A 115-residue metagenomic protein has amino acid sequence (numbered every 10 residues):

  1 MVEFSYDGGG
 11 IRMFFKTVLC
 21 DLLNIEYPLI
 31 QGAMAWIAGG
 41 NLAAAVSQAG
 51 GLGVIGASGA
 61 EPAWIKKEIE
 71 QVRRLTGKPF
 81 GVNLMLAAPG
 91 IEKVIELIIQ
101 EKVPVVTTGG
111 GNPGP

Functional and structural regions predicted by a protein language model:
Y6-P115: Active-site entrance/lid segments in N-terminal catalytic domains of soluble metabolic enzymes
